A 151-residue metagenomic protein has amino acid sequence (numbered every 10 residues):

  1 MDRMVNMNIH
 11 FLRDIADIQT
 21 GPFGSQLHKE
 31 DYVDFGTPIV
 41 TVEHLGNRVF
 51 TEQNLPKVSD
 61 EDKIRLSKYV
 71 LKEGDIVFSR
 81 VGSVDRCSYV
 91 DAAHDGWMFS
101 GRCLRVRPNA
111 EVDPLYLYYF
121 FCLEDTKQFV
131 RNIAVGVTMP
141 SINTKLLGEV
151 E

Functional and structural regions predicted by a protein language model:
M1-F23, E149: Non-catalytic DNA-recognition/assembly elements of restriction-modification systems
R13-H28, E43-E73: Sequence-specific dsDNA recognition surfaces
L27, G46-V58, I76-S100, P114-Y119 (+1 more regions): Short, ligand-facing micro-motifs at secondary-structure edges
V40: Cleft-lining beta-strand/loop regions that shape enzyme active-site pockets
R65-L66, A93, V137: A structural connector/turn signal
G96-L104, V112-L115, V135-E151: A short glycine-rich beta-alpha junction/loop motif
P108: Active-site PLP-lysine loop of aminotransferase-like
